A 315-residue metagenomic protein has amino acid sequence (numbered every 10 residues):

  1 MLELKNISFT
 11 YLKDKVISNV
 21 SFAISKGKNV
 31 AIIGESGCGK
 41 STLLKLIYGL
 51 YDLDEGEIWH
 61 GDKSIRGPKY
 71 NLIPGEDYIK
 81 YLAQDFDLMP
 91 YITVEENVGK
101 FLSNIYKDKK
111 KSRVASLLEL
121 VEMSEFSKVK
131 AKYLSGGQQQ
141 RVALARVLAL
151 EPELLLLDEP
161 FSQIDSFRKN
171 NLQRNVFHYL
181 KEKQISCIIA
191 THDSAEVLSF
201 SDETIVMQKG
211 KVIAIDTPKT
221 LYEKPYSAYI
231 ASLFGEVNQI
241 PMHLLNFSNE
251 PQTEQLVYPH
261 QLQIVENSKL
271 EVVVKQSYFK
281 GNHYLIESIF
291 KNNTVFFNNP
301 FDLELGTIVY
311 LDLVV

Functional and structural regions predicted by a protein language model:
L12, S248-V315: Non-catalytic connector elements of ABC transporters
Y48: Helix-to-loop junction immediately C-terminal to a conserved catalytic motif
I65-K80, N104: ABC ATPase NBD coupling module
K109-F126, H178: Conserved ABC ATPase "signature" region
K130-L134, Q138: Conserved ABC ATPase signature
A149-E153: A short, proline-enriched helix->beta-strand linker immediately N-terminal to the Walker B motif in ABC-type P-loop
K209-G210: Conserved ABC ATPase "signature" C-loop
